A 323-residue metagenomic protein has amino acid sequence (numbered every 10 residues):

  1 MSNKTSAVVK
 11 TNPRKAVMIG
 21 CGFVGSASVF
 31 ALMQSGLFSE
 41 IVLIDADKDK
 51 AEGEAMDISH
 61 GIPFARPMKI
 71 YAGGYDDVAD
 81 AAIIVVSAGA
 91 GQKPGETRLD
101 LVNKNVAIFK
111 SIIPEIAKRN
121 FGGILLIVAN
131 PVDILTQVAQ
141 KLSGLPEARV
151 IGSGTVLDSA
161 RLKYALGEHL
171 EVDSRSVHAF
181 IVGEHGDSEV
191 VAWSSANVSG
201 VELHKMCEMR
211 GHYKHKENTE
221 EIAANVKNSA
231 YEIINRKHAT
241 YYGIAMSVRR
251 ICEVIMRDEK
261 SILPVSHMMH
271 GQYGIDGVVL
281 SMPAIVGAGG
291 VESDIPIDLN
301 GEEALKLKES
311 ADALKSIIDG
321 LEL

Functional and structural regions predicted by a protein language model:
M1-R14: A short, basic/flexible loop-to-alpha-helix module at the beginning of a structural domain
S2-N3, E40, I44-A82, E96 (+1 more regions): Conserved N-terminal Rossmann-fold NAD(P) cofactor-binding segment
C21-G22: Glycine-rich Rossmann-fold phosphate-binding loop(s) that bind the pyrophosphate of adenine dinucleotide cofactors
G25-S26: N-terminal Rossmann-fold NAD(P) dinucleotide-binding loop
Q34-E40, G144-E147: Conserved S-adenosyl-L-methionine
P63-I124: Rossmann-like NAD(P)-binding element
T97-K163: Rossmann-like NAD(P)(H) cofactor-binding subdomain of soluble oxidoreductases
S143-R149, D158-L323: C-terminal substrate-binding/catalytic lobe of Rossmann-fold NAD(P)-dependent dehydrogenases
